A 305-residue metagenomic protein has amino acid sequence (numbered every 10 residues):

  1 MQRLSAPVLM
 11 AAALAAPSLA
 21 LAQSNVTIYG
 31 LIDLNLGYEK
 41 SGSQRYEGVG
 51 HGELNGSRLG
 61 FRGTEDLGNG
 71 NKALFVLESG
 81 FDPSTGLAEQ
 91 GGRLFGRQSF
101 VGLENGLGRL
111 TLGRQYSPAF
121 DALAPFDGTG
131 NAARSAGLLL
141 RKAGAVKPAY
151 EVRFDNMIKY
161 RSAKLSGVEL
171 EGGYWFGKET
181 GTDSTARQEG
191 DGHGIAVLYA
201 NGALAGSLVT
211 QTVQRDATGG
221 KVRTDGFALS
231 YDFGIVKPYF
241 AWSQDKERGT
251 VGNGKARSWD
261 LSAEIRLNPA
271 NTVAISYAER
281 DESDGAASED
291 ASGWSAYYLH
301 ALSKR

Functional and structural regions predicted by a protein language model:
M1-V8: Bacterial N-terminal signal peptides that target proteins for export
L9-P17: Bacterial N-terminal signal peptides
S18-A22: Sec/Tat signal peptide C-region and signal peptidase I cleavage site
Q23-Y38, E47-G177, E189, L198-A205: Outer membrane beta-barrel
L36-Q44, F81-L87, P118-A122, K178-T182 (+5 more regions): Gram-negative outer-membrane beta-barrel proteins
Q188-A301: Detector for outer-membrane/organellar transmembrane beta-barrel domains, recognizing the amphipathic beta-strand
K304-R305: Predominantly the C-terminal beta-signal and adjacent terminal strand-loop region of outer-membrane beta-barrel
